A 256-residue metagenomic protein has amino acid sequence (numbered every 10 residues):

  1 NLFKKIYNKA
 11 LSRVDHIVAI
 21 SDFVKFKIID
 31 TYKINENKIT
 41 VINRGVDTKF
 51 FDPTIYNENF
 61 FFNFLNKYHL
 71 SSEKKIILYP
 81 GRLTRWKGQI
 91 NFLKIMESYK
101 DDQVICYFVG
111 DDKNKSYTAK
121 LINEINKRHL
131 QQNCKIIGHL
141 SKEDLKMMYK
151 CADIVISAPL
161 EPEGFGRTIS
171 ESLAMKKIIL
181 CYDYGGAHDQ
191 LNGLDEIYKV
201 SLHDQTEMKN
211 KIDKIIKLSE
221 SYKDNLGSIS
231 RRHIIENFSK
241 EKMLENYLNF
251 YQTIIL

Functional and structural regions predicted by a protein language model:
N1-I17: Membrane-proximal helix-turn-helix segments that form the acceptor-binding/catalytic region of lipid-linked
F23, G45: Carbohydrate-associated surface elements
V46, P80, I105-I122, G138: Glycosyltransferase donor-sugar binding loop
K75-S98, S116-A119: A conserved mid-protein helix/loop that constitutes part of the nucleotide-sugar donor-binding site
H139-L140, M148-A152: Short alpha-helical donor nucleotide-sugar binding micro-motif in glycosyltransferases
I178-C181: Short hydrophobic beta-strand element within catalytic cores of glycosyltransferases and related nucleotide-activated
G193-T206, K214-E220: Conserved acidic donor-binding segment of nucleotide-sugar-dependent glycosyltransferases
S221-N237, N249: A short, well-ordered alpha-helix in the C-terminal region of glycosyltransferases
